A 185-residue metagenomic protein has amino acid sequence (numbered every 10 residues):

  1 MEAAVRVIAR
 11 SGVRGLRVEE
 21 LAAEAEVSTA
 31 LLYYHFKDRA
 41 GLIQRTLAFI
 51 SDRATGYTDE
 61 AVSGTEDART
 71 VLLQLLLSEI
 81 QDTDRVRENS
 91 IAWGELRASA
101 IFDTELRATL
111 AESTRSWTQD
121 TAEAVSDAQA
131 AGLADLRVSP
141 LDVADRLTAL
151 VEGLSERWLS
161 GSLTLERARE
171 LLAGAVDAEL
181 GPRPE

Functional and structural regions predicted by a protein language model:
A3-G41, R45: Helix-turn-helix
A3-R10, Y57-A61, A92, L96 (+1 more regions): Solvent-exposed, amphipathic alpha-helical segments
G41-I43, L75-D82, A108-R115: A ubiquitous short alpha-helical element
R45, G56-S90, P140-L147, R169: Hydrophobic alpha-helical connector segments
A48-A54: Short, basic, alpha-helical segments at the C-terminal edge of helix-turn-helix-like DNA-binding modules
V71, D84-R107: Amphipathic alpha-helical segments used for helix-helix packing
D84, E88-I91, E123-D135: A surface-exposed regulatory interaction patch that couples sensing to output across bacterial transport/metabolic
R107-A111, R115, Q129-E179, R183-E185: Hydrophobic/aromatic-rich alpha-helical bundle segments in the mid-to-C-terminal region
